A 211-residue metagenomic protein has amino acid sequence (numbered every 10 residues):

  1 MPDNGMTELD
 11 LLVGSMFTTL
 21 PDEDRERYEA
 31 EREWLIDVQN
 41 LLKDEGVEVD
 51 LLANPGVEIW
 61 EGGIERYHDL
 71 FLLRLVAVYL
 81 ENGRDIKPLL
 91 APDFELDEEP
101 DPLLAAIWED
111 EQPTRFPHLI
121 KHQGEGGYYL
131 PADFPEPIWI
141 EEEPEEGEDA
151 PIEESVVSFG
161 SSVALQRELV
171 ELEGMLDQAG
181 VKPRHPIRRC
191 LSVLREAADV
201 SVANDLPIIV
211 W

Functional and structural regions predicted by a protein language model:
M1-E196, V200, N204, I208-I209: Acidic (Asp/Glu-rich) sequence patches and key acidic residues that form negatively charged surfaces used
